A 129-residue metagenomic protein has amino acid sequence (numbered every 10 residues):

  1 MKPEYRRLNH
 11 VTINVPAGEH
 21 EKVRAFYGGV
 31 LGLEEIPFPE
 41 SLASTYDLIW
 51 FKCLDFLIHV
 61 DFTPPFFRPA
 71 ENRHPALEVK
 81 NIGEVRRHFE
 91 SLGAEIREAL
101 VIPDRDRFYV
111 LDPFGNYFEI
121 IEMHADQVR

Functional and structural regions predicted by a protein language model:
M1-R24, R73-P75, Q127-R129: N-terminal beta-strand motif that seeds the catalytic metal site of vicinal oxygen chelate
M1-R7, E90-R129: Vicinal oxygen chelate
I13-L57: Core segments of cupin and vicinal oxygen chelate
K22-A25, G29, G83-S91, E95: Replace "anionic and nucleotidyl ligands
S41-S44, F66-F67, L100-P103: A short beta-turn/loop motif at secondary-structure boundaries
D47-I49, R73, D104-F108: Short beta-strand micro-motifs in enzyme catalytic cores
R68-F89: Mid-chain, well-packed structural core segment of small domains
